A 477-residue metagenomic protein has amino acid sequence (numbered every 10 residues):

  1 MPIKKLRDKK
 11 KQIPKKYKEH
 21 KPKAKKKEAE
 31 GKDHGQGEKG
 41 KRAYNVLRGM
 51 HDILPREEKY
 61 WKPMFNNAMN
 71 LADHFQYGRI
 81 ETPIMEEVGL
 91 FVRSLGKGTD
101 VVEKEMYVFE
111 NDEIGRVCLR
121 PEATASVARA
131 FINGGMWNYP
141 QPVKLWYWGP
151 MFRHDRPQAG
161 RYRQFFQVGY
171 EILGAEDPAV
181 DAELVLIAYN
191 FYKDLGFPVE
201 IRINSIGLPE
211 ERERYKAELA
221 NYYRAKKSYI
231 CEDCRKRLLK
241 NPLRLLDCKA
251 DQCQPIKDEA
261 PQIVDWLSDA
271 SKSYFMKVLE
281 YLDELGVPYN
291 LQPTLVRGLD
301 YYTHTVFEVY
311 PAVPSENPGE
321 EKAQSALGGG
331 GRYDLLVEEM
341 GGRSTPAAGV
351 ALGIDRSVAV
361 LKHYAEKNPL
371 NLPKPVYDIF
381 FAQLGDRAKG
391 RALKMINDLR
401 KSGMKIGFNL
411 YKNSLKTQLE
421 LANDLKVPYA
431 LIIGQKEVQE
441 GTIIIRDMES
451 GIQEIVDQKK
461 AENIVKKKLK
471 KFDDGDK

Functional and structural regions predicted by a protein language model:
P2-K477: TRNA-recognition modules of translation machinery and tRNA-sensing kinases, especially anticodon-binding
